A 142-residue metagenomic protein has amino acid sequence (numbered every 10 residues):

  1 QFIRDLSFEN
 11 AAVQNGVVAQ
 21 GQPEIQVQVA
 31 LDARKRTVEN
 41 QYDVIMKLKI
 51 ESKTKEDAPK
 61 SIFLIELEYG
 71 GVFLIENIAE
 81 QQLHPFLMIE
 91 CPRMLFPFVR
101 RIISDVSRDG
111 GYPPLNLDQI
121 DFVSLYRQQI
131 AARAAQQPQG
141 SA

Functional and structural regions predicted by a protein language model:
Q1-M94, F98-A142: N-terminal intrinsically disordered, cationic/polar leader segments that include organellar targeting peptides
